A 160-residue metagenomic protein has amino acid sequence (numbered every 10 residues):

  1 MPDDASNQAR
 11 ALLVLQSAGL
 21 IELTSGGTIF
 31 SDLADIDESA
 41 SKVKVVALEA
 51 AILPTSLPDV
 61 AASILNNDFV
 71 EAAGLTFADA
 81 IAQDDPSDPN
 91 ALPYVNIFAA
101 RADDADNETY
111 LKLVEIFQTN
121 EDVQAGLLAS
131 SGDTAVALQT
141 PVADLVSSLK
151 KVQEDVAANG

Functional and structural regions predicted by a protein language model:
M1-E38, A91-P93, L111: Bilobed "Venus flytrap"/periplasmic-binding protein-like clamshell domains and structurally analogous long
P2-D4, L48, N67-D68, R101: Active-site-proximal beta-strand/loop segments in catalytic clefts of secreted hydrolases
N7-A11, S56, T109, L113 (+2 more regions): Stable alpha-helical elements in mature extracytoplasmic
R10-Q16, I116-L138: Periplasmic-binding protein-like
T24-Q83: Ligand-binding pocket segment of bilobal, Venus flytrap-like solute-binding proteins
D85-P89: Conserved, surface-exposed functional patches that form binding/active-site neighborhoods
Y94-K112: A bilobed periplasmic-binding-protein/Venus flytrap-type ligand-binding module shared by bacterial periplasmic
L145-G160: Short, low-complexity, Pro/Ser/Thr/Gly-rich segments in the mature regions of secreted, periplasmic
